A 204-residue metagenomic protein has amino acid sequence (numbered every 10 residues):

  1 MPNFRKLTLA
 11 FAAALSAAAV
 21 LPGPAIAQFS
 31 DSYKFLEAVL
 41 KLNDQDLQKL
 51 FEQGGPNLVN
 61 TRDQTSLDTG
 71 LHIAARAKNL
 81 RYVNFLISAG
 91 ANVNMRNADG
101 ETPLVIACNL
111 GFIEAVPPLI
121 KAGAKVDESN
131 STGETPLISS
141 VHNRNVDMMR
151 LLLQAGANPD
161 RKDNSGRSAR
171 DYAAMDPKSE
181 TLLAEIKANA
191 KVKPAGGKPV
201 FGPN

Functional and structural regions predicted by a protein language model:
P2-F4, I26-L40, A155, N164-R167 (+1 more regions): Ankyrin-repeat-protein effector appendages
Q28-I73: N-terminal segments that cap or nucleate solenoid repeat domains
D31, S66-L67, G100, G133 (+1 more regions): Start-of-repeat signature of ankyrin repeats
E37-N43, I73-N79, I106-F112, S139-N145 (+1 more regions): Ankyrin repeat A-helix N-terminal signature
N43-E52, N79-I87, F112-I120, N145-L153 (+1 more regions): Ankyrin repeat structural motif
N57-V59, V93, V126, P159: Ankyrin-repeat inter-repeat connecting loop/turn
D63-Q64, N97, N130, D163: Ankyrin repeat boundary/linker residues
D68, I73-R76, L80-N84, S88-A89 (+1 more regions): Alpha-helical adaptor scaffolds
